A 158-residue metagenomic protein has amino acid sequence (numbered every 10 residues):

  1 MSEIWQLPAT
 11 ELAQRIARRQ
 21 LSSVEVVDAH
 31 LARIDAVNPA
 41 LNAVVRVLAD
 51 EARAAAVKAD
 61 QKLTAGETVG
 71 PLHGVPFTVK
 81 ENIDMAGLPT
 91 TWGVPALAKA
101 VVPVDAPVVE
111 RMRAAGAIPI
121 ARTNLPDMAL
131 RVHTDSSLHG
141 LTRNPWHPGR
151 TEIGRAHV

Functional and structural regions predicted by a protein language model:
M1-A54: An N-terminal boundary/leader segment
D50-D60, G116-A117, P126: Long amphipathic alpha-helix in the N-terminal Rossmann-like dinucleotide-binding domain of NAD(P)-dependent
A56, H157-V158: Short, solvent-exposed coil/turn segments at beta-strand boundaries
A59-V75: Immediate post-signal peptide segment of exported/extracytoplasmic ligand-binding proteins
L72-H157: Short glycine/serine-rich loop/turn segments
